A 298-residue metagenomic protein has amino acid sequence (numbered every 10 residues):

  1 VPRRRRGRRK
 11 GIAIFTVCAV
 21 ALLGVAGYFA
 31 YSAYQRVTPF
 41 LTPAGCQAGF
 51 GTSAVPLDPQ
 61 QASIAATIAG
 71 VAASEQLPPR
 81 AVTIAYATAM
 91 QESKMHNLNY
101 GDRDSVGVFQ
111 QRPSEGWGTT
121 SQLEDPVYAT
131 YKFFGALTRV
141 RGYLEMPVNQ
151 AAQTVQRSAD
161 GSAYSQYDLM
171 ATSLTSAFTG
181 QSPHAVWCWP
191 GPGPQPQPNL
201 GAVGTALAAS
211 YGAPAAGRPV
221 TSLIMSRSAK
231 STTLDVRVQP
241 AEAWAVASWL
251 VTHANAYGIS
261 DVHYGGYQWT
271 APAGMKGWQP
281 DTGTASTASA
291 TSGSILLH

Functional and structural regions predicted by a protein language model:
P2-G70, Q181-H184: N-terminal export signals and maturation junctions of secreted/periplasmic proteins
F40-P56, K94-P147, T154-D160: Peptidoglycan-targeting cell-wall enzymes and recognition modules
V55-S63, E75-V82, T120-Y128, E145-N149 (+3 more regions): Soluble non-cytosolic domains of exported or imported proteins
A62-V106, P194-N255, I259, Y264-Q268: Secreted/periplasmic proteins that engage bacterial cell-wall peptidoglycan
L98, T119, Y164, T270-M275: Extracytoplasmic/secreted cell-surface and envelope-processing proteins
T130-N199, T221-I224, S231-L234, D261-P272 (+1 more regions): Catalytic and binding regions of secreted/periplasmic enzymes and modules that target cell-wall glycans
G274-S286: Low-complexity, intrinsically disordered Gly/Pro/Thr-rich segments
